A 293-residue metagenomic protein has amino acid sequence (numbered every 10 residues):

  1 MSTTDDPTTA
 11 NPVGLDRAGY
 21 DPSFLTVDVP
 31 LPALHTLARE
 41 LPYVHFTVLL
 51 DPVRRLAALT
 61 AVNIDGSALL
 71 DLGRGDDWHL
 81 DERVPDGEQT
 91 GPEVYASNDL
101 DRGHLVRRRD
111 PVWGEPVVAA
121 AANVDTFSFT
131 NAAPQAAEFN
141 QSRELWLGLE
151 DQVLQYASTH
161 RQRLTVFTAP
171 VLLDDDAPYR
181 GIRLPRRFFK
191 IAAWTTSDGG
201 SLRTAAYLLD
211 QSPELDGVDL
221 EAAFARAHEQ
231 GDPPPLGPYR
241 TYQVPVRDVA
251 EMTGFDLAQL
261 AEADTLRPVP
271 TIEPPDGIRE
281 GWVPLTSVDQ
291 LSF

Functional and structural regions predicted by a protein language model:
M1-F293: Domain-level detector for secreted/extracellular nuclease and nuclease-toxin modules, and for the ENPP-like C-terminal
